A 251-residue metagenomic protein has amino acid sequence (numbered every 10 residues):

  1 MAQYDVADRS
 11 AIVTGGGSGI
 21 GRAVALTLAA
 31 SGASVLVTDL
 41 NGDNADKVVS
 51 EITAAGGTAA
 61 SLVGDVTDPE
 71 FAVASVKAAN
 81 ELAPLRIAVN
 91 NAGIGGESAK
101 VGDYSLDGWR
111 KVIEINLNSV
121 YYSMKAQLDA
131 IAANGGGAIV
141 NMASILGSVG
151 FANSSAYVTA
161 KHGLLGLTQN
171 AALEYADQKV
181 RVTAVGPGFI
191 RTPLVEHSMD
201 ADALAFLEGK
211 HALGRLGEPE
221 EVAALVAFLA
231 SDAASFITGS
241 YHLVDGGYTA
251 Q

Functional and structural regions predicted by a protein language model:
M1-Q3, G95-S98, V149, K210 (+2 more regions): Short C-terminal tail/terminal secondary-structure segment of NAD(P)H-dependent dehydrogenase/reductase domains
G42-D43, V63-S75, L106, E220-E221: The beta1-alpha1 cofactor-binding region of Rossmann-like NAD(H)/NADP(H)-dependent oxidoreductases
A99-V101, S105-I113, V195, L207: Substrate-binding pocket helix/loop in short-chain dehydrogenase/reductase
M124, A160, T168: Active-site helix of classical SDR
M124, G136, R215-V244, Y248-T249: C-terminal substrate-recognition "lid" of short-chain dehydrogenase/reductases
D129, L173-D177, S235: Alpha-helical segment proximal to the catalytic Tyr-Lys
S144: Residue(s) in the substrate-gating loop at a strand-loop-helix junction that position the organic substrate next
